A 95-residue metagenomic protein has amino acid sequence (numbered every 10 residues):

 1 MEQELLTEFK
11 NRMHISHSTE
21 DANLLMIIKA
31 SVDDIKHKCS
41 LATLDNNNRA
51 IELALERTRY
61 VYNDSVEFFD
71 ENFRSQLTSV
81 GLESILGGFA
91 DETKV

Functional and structural regions predicted by a protein language model:
M1-E56, L82-V95: Conserved short "hinge" loops at termini or chain/domain junctions
N46-N47, T58-R59, N63-V66: Mid-chain, well-packed structural core segment of small domains
Y62-S84: C-terminal structural segments of small proteins and small subunits
